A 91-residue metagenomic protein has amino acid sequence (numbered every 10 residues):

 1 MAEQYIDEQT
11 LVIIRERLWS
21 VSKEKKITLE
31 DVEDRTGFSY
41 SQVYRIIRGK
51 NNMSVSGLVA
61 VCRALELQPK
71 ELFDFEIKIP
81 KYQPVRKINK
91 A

Functional and structural regions predicted by a protein language model:
M1-I27: A short, Lys/Arg-rich alpha-helix, primarily the initiator
A2-Y5, F73-A91: Short, charged recognition helix plus adjacent turn of helix-turn-helix-like nucleic-acid-binding domains
L18, L29, Y40, V55-L58: Helix-turn-helix DNA-binding elements, focusing on the entry/boundary residues of the two helices that contact DNA
S22, E33, C62: The alpha-helix within a helix-turn-helix
K25-R45: Short alpha-helical DNA-recognition segment
I47, L65, E76: DNA major-groove recognition helix of helix-turn-helix
K50-R63: Short, basic-rich loop-to-helix N-cap that marks the start of a DNA-contacting helix
